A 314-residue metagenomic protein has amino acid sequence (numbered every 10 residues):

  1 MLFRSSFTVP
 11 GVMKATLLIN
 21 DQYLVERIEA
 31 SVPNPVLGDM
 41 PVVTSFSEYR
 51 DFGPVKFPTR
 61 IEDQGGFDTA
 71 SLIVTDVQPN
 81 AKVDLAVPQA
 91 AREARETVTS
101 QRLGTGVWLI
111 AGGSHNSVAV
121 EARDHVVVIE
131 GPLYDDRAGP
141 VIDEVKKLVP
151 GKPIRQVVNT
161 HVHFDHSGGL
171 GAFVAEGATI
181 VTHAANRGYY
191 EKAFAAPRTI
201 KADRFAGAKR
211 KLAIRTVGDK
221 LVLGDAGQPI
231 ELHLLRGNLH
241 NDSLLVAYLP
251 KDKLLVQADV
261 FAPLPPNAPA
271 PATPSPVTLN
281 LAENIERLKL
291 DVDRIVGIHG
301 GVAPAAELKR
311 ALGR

Functional and structural regions predicted by a protein language model:
M1-A15, I19-L24, A30-G38, Q89-R92 (+2 more regions): Flexible, processing/modification-adjacent segments and terminal tails in exported/periplasmic/extracellular proteins
F3-P88, L245-P250, Q257-A258, P263-L264 (+1 more regions): Gly/Pro-enriched, hydrophobic low-complexity segments that function as extracytoplasmic propeptides/linkers
P54, G106, V120, E130 (+7 more regions): Divalent metal-coordination and catalytic microenvironments
S71-R123, L221: Zn-dependent metallo-beta-lactamase
R102-K147, L244-P263: Conserved beta-strand hairpin/beta-sheet module of binuclear metal-dependent hydrolase folds, prominently
D136-V181, R287-D293: Active-site metal-binding motif and surrounding structural segment of the metallo-beta-lactamase
E176, A185-R236, N284-R287, D291: Metallo-beta-lactamase
A282-R314: Divalent-metal (often Zn2+) His-rich catalytic cores of metallo-beta-lactamase-fold enzymes
